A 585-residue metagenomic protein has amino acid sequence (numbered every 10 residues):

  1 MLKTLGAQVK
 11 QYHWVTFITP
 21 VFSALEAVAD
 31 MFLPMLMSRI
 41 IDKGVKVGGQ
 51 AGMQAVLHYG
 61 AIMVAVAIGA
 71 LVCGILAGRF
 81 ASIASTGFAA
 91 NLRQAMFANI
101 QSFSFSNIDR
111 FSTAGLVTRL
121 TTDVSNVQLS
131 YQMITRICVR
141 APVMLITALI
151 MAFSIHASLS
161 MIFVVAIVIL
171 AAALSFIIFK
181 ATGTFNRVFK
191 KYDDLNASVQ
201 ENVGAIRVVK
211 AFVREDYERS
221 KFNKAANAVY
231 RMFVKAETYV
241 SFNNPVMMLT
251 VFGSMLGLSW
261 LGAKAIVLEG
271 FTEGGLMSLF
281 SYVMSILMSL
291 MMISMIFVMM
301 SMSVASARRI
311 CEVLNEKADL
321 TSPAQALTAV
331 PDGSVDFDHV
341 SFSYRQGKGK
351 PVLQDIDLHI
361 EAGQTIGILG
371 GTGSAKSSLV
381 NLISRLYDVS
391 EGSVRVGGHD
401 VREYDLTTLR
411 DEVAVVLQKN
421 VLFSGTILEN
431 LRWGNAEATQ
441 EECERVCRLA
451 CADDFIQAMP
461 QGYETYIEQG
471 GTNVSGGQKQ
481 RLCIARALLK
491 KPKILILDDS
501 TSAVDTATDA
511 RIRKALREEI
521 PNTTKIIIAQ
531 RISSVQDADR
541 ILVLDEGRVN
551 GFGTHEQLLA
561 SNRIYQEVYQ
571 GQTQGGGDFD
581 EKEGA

Functional and structural regions predicted by a protein language model:
G6, W14-M35, Y59, M63 (+5 more regions): Alpha-helical segments in transporter systems
K10-H13, S102-S106, T122-T135, V139 (+6 more regions): An intracellular "coupling" helix at the cytosolic face of ABC transporter transmembrane type-1 domains
Q11, V15-V28, R39, Q132-V188 (+1 more regions): Transmembrane helices of ABC transporter permease
T16-L76, F153-S158, E269-E273: Transmembrane helix-loop-helix hairpins at lipid-water interfaces of multipass membrane proteins, especially the type-1
V21-F22, A29-D42, V66-T113, V117 (+12 more regions): Juxtamembrane helix-loop junctions of ABC transporter transmembrane domains
G52, A329-A585: ABC-type nucleotide-binding domain
G52, M151-V165, K235-R309, V313-L314: Helix-loop-helix
